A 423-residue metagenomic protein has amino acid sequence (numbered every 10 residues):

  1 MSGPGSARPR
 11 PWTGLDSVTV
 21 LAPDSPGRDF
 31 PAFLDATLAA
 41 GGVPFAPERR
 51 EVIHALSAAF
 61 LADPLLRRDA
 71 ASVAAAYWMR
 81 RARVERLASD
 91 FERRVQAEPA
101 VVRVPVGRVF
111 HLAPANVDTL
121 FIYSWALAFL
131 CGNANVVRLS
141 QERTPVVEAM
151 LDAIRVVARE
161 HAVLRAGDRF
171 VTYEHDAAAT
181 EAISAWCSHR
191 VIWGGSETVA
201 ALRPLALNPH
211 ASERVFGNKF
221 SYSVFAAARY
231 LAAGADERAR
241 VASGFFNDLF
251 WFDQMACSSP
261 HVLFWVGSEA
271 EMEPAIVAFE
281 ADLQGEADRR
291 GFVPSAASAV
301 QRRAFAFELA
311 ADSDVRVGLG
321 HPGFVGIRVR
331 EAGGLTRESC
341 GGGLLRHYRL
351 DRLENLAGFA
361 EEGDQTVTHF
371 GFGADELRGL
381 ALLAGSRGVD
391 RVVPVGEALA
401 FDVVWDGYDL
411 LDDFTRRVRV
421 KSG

Functional and structural regions predicted by a protein language model:
M1-G107, V393: N-terminal Rossmann-like NAD(P)+-binding subdomain of aldehyde/semialdehyde dehydrogenases
D90, R94-L112, N116, Y173-A182 (+1 more regions): Donor nucleotide-activated moiety binding/catalytic core segment of transferases that use nucleotide-activated donors
R93-A158: Conserved small-residue-rich beta-alpha loop and adjacent elements that most often cradle the phosphate/pyrophosphate
L112-A115, L139-S140, T172-E174, I192-G195 (+4 more regions): Short His-Asn-centered micro-motif
L130, R155-V156, P204-P209, A384-G385: Short, surface-exposed basic-aromatic patches at helix termini and helix-loop junctions that form
V163-F264, E269, V404-G423: Conserved NAD(P)+-binding/catalytic subdomain of aldehyde/semialdehyde dehydrogenases
S243, F252-S259, L263-T368, E376-R387 (+1 more regions): NAD(P)-dependent aldehyde/semialdehyde dehydrogenase
